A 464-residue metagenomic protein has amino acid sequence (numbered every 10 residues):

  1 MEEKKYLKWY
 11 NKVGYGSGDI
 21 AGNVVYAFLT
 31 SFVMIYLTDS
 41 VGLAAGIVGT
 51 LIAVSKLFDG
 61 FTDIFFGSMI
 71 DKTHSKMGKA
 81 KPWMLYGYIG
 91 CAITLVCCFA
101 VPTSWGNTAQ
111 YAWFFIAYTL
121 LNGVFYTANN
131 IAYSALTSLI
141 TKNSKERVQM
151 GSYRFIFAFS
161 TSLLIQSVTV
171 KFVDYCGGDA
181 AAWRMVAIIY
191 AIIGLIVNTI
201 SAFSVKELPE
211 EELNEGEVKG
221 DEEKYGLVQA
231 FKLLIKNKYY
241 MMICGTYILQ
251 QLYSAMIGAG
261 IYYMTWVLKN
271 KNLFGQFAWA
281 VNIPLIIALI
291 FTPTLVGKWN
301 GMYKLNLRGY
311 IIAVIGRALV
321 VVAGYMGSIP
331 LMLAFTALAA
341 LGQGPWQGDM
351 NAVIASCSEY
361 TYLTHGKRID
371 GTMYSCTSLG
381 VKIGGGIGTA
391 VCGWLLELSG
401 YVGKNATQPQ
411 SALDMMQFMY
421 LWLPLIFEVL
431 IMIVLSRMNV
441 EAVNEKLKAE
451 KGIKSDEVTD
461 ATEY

Functional and structural regions predicted by a protein language model:
E2-Y464: Membrane-embedded alpha-helical bundles of multi-pass transporters/translocases, especially carrier/permease families
